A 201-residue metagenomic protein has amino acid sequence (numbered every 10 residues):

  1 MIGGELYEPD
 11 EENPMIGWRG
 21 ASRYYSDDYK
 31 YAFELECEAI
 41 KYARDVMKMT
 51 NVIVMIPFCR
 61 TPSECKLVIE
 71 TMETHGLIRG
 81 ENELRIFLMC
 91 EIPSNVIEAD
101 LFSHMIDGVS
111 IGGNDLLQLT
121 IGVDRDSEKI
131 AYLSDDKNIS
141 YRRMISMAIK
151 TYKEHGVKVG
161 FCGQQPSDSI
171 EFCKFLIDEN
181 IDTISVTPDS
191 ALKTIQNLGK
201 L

Functional and structural regions predicted by a protein language model:
M1-L201: Conserved alpha/beta-domain cores
